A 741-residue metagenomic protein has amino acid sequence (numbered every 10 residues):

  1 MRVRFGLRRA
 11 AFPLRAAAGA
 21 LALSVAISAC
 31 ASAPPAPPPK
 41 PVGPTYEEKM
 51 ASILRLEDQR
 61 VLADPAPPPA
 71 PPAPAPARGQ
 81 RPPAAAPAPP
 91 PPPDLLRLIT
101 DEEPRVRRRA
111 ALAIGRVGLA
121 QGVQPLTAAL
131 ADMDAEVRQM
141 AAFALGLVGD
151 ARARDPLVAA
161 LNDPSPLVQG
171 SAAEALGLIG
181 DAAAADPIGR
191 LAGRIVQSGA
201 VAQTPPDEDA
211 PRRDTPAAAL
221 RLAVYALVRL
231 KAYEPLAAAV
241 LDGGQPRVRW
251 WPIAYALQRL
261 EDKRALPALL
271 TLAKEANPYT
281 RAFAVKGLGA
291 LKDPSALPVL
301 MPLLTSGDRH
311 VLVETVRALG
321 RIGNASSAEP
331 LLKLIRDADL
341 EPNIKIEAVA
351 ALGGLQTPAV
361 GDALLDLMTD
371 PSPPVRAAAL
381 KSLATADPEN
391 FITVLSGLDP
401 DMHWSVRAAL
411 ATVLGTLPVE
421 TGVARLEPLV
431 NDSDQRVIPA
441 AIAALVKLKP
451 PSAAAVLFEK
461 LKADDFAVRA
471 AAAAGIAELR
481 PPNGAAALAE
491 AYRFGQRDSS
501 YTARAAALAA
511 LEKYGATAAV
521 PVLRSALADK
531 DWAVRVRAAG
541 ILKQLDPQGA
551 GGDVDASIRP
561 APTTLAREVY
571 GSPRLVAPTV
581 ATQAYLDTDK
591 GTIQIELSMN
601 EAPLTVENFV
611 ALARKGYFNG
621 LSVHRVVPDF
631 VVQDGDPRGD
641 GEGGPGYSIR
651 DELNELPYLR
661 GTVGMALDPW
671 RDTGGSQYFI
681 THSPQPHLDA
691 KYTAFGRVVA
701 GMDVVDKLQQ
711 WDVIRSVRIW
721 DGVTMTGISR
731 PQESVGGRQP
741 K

Functional and structural regions predicted by a protein language model:
P13-S28: Bacterial N-terminal signal peptides
C30-T100, P104-R109: N-terminal leader/linker segments that initiate helical-solenoid repeat arrays
A33-P38, A85-T100, L119-A131, D150-N162 (+12 more regions): Amphipathic alpha-helical scaffolding segments comprising HEAT/armadillo-like alpha-solenoid repeats
R78, A467, A486, E490 (+2 more regions): Cyclophilin-like peptidyl-prolyl cis-trans isomerases
P93, R108-R109, Q139-M140, D155 (+16 more regions): Alpha-solenoid HEAT/ARM repeat scaffold
P104-R105, A120, A135-E136, A151 (+21 more regions): Alpha-helix N-cap/helix-start positions at coil->helix boundaries
L112, F143, E174, R190 (+13 more regions): Residue-level signature of alpha-solenoid helical repeat scaffolds
I114, G118, L145, G149 (+21 more regions): Alpha-solenoid repeat junctions
